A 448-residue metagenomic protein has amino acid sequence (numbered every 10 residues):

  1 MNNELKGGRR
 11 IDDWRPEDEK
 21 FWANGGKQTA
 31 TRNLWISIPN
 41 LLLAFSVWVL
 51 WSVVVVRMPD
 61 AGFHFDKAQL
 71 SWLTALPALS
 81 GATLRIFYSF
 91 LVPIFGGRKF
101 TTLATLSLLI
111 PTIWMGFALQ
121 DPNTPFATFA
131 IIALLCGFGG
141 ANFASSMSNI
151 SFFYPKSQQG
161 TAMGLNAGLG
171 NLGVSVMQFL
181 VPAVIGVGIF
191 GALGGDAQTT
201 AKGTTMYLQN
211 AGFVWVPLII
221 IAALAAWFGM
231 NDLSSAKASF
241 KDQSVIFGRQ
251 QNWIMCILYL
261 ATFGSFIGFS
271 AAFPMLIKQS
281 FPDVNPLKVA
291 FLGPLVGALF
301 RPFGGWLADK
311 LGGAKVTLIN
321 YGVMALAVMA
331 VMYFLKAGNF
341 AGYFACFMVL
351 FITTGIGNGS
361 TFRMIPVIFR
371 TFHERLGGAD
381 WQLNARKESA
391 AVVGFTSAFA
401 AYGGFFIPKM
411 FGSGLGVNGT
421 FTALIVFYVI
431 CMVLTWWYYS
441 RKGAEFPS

Functional and structural regions predicted by a protein language model:
R32-F63, M177, F269-P274, F362: Extracytoplasmic
W51-V56, R249-A298, P302, N358 (+1 more regions): Extracytoplasmic gate region of multi-pass secondary transporters
W72-F90, F291-G304: Central cavity-lining transmembrane alpha-helices of secondary-active solute carriers, predominantly the Major
L106-P122, G322-G338: C-terminal ends and interior cores of transmembrane alpha-helices in multi-pass membrane transporters/permeases
P111, P125-A141, A341-N358: Hydrophobic core of transmembrane alpha-helices in multi-pass small-molecule transporters, especially MFS/SLC-type
A130-G170: Cytoplasmic helix-loop-helix junction between adjacent transmembrane helices in 12-TM secondary transporters
G140, G160-G186, V393-I407: Glycine-rich segments within core transmembrane alpha-helices of 12-TM secondary carriers
G186, V214-A236, M432-Y439: C-terminal membrane-cytosol helix-exit motif in multi-pass small-molecule transporters
